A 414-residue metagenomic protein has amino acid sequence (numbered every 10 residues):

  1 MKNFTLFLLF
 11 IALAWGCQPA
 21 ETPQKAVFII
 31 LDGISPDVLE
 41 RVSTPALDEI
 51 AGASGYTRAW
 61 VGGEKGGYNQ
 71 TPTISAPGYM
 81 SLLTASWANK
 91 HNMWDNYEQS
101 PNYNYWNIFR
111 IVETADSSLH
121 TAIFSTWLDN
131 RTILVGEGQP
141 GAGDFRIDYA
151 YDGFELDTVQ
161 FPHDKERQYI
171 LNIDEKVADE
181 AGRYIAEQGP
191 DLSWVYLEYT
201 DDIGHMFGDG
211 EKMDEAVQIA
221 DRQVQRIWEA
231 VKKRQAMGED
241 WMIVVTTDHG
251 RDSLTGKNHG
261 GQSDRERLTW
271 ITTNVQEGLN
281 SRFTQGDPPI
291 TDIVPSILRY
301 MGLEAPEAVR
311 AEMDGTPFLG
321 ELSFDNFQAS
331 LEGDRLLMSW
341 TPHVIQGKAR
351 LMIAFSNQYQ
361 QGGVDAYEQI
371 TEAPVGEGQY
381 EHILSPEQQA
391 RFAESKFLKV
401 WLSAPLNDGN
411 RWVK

Functional and structural regions predicted by a protein language model:
M1-Q24: Bacterial Sec-dependent N-terminal signal peptides
A20-T22, N96, Y105-W106, D116 (+5 more regions): Membrane-interface soluble catalytic domains
V27-I30, T57-V61, S81-L83, H120-S125 (+4 more regions): Structural recognition of the beta-strand scaffold that forms the well-ordered cores of secreted hydrolase catalytic
F28, A46, I219-G260, I297: Metal-dependent active-site segment of extracytoplasmic phospho-/sulfohydrolases and closely related
G33-D37, T57, E64-N69, A88-N89 (+4 more regions): Solvent-exposed loop/turn segments at secondary-structure junctions within structured extracellular/periplasmic domains
D37-I74, A85, A122: Short, structured active-site-proximal loop/turn typified by the sulfatase FGly-forming signature C/S-X-P-X-R
N89, M93-W94, S100-K165: Catalytic-site neighborhoods of secreted/periplasmic enzymes that process anionic sulfate/phosphate groups
G136-Q139, D179-R222, R226: Active-site His/acidic residue clusters
